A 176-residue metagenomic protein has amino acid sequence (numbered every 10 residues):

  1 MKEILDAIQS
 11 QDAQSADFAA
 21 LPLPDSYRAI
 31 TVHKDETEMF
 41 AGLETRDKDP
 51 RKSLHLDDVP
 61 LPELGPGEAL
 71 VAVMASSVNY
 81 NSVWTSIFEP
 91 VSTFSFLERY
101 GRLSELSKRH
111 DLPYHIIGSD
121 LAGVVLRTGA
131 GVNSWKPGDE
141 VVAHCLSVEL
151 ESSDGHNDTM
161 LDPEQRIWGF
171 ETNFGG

Functional and structural regions predicted by a protein language model:
I4-L23, T37-A75, Y114-I116, G131: A short N-terminal beta-strand-loop micro-motif at the entrance of redox/enzyme domains
S15-F18, K108-P113, E164-E171: Short, P/G- and charge-enriched loop/turn segments at secondary-structure junctions
L23-I30: Short structural boundary motif marking the start of a folded domain
T31-H33, I87, V125: Residue-level signal for short segments within beta-strands and strand-turn junctions of well-structured beta-sheet
E36-G42, T85-R99: Internal, charge-rich low-complexity segments
P60-S77, V91-S152, N173: Glycine-rich beta-strand-centered segment in the early N-terminal region that forms part of a ligand/cofactor-binding
N81, V148-T159: Short, Lys/Arg- and Gly-enriched loop/turn segments at beta-strand edges
D154-T172, G176: Short, compositionally biased
